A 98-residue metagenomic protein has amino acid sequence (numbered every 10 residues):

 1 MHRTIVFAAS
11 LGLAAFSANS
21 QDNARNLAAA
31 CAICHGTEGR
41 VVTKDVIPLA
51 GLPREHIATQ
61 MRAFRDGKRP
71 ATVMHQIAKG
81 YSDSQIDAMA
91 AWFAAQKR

Functional and structural regions predicted by a protein language model:
H2-A8: Sec-dependent signal peptide recognition, specifically the positively charged N-region followed immediately by
A15-S17: N-terminal signal peptide c-region/cleavage motif recognized by signal peptidases
A24-A28, L52, H56, G67-R69 (+2 more regions): Short sequence/structural segments immediately N-terminal
C31-T37, M89: The canonical Cys-X-X-Cys-His
G39-D66, H75, K79: Gly/Gly-Pro-rich "capping" loops immediately C-terminal to redox-active cysteine motifs in periplasmic/lumenal
K79-R98: C-terminal capping alpha-helices of c-type cytochrome domains
